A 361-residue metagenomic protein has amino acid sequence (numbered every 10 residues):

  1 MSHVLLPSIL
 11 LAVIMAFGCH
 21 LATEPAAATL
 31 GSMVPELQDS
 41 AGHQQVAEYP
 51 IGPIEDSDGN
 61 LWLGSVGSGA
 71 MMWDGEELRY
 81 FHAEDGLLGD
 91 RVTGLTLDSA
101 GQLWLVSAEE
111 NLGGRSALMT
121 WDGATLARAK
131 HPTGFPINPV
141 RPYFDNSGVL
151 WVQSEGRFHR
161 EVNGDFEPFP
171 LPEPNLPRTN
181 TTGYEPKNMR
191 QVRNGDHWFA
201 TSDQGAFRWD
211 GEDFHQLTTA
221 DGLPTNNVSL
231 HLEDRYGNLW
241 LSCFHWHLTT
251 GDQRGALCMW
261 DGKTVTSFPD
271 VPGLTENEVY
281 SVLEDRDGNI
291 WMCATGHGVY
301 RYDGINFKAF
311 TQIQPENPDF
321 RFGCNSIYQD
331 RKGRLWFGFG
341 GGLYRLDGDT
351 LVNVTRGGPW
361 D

Functional and structural regions predicted by a protein language model:
S2-D361: Carboxylate-rich, polar loop motifs that coordinate divalent cations or form catalytic acidic clusters
